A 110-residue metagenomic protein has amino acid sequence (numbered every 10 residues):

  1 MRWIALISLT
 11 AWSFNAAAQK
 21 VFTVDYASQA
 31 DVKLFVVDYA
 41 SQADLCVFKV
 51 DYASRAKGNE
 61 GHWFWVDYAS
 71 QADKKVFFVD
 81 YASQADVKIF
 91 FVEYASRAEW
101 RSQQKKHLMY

Functional and structural regions predicted by a protein language model:
M1-I4: Positively charged n-region of N-terminal signal peptides that target proteins for export
A17-Y110: Repetitive, compositionally biased segments used for assembly/scaffolding
